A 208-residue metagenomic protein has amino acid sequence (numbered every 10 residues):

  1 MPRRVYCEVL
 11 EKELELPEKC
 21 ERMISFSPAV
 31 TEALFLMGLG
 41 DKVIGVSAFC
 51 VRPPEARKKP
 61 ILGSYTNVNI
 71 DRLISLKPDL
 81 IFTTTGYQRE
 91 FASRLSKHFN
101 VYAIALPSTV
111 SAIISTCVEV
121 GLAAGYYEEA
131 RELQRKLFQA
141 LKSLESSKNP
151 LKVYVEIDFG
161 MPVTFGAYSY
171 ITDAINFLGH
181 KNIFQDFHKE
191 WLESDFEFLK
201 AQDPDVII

Functional and structural regions predicted by a protein language model:
M1-I208: N-terminal ligand-binding lobe of clamshell/alpha-beta domains
